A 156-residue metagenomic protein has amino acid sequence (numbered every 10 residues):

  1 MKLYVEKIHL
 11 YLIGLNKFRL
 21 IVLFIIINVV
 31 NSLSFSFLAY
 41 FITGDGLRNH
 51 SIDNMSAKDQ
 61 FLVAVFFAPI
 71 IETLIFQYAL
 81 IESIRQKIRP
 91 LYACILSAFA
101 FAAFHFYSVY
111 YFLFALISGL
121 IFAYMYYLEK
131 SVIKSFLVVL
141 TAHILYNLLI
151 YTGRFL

Functional and structural regions predicted by a protein language model:
K2-A68, I81-S83: Juxtamembrane helix-loop-helix connectors linking adjacent transmembrane helices in multi-pass membrane enzymes
V29-S36, D59-I70, L74-L156: Transmembrane helix-loop-helix hairpins at the membrane interface of multi-pass integral membrane proteins
